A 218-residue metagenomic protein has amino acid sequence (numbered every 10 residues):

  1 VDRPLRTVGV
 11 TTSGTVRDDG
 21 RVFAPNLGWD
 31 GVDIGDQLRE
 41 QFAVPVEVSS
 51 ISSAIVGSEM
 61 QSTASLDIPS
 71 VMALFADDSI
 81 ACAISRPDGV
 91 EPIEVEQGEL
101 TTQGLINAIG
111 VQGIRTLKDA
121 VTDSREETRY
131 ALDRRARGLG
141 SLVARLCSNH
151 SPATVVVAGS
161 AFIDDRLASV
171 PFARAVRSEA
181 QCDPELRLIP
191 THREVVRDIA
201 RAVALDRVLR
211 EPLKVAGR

Functional and structural regions predicted by a protein language model:
V1-P4, G110-P171, E185-I199: Adenine-nucleotide phosphate-binding core of ATP-dependent small-molecule kinases
V1-T11, T15-S70, R166-E179: Glycine-rich phosphate-binding loop and adjoining helix at the ATP-binding site of ATP-dependent phosphoryl-transfer
R6-G14, A76, V155-A161: Glycine-rich beta-strand-to-loop/alpha-helix junction loops that act as flexible
G20, E59-M60, A83-I84, Q103-I106 (+2 more regions): Short, well-ordered secondary-structure micro-motifs
Q37, S58-E59, G104-A108, R145 (+2 more regions): Alpha-helical scaffold segments in soluble metabolic enzymes
Q41-S52, E91-A120: Glycine-rich phosphate-binding loop plus the immediately following alpha-helix
E47-S62, L167-S169, R174-R218: Glycine-rich phosphate-binding/hydrolytic loop that grips phosphoryl groups
I68-A108: Glycine-rich phosphate-binding loop of actin/hexokinase-like ATP-binding domains
